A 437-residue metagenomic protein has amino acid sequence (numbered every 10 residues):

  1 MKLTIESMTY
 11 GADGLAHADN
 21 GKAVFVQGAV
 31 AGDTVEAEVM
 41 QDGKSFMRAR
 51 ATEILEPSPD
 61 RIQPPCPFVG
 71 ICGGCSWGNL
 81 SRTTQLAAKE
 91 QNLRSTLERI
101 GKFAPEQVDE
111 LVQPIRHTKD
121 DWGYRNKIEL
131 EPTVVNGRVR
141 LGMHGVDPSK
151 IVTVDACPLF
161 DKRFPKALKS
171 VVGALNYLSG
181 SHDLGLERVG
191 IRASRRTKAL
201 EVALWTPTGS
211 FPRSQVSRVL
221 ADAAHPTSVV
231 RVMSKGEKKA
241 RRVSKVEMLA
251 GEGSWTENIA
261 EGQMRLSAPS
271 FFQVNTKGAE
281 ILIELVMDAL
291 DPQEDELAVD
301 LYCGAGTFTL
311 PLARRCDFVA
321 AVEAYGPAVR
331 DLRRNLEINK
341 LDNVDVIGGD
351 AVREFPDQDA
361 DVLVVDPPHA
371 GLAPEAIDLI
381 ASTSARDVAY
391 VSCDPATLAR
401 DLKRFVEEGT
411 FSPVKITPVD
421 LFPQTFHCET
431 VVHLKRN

Functional and structural regions predicted by a protein language model:
M1-F68, E98, P148, D345-I347 (+1 more regions): Terminal RNA-binding accessory module
Y10, F211-N437: Rossmann-like S-adenosyl-L-methionine
E36-E38, E129, V299: Hydrophobic beta-strand signal
E38-D42, E131-V135, R192-R196, K435-N437: Short beta-strand micro-motifs enriched in acidic
T52-P64, G70-L184, R196: Extended interfacial segments that mediate partner engagement and assembly in macromolecular machines
Q113-D120, R188-R192, T417-F422: Short, solvent-exposed loop/turn elements at beta->coil junctions and helix N-caps that rim active or binding pockets
N126, L200, D295-E296: Nucleotide donor/acceptor-binding cores
G190-S194, K198-S210: Carbohydrate-binding surface patches
